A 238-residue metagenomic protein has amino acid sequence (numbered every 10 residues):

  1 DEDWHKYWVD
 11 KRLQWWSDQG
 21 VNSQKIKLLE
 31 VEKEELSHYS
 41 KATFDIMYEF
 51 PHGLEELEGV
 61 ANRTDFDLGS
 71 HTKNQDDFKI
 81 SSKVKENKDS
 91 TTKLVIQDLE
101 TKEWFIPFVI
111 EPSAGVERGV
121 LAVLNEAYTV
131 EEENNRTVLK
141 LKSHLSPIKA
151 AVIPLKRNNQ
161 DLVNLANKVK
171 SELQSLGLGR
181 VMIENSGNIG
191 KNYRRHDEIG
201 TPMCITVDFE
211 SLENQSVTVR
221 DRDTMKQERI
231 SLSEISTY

Functional and structural regions predicted by a protein language model:
D1-Y238: NTP/phosphate- and nucleic-acid-binding module
